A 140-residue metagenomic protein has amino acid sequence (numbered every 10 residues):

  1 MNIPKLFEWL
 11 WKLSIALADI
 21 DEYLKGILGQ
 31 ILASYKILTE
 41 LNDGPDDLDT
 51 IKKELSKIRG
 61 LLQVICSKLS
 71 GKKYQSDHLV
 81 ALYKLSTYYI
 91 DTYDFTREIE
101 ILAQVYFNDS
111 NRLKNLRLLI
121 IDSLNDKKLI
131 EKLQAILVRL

Functional and structural regions predicted by a protein language model:
N2-L140: Long, low-complexity or tandemly repetitive, helically biased scaffold regions used for multimeric assembly/adhesion
